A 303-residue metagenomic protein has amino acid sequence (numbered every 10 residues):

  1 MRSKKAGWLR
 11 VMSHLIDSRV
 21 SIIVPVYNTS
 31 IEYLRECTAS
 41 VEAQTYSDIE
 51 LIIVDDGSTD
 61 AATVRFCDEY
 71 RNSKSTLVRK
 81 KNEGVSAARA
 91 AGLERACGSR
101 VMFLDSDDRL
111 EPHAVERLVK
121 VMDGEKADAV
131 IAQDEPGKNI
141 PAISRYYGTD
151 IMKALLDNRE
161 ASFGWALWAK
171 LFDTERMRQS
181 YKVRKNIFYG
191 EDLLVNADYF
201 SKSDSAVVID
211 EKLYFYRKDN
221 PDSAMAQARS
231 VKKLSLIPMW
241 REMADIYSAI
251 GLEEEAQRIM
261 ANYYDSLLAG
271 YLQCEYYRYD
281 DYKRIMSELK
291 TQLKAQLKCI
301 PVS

Functional and structural regions predicted by a protein language model:
M1-E42: N-proximal low-complexity "stem/linker" segments adjacent to membrane-targeting elements
R2-H14, A127, I143-Y146, D245 (+1 more regions): Membrane-interface aromatic/basic loop that binds lipid-linked glycans or pyrophosphate carriers, typified by
T38-R79: Acidic donor-binding segment of Leloir-type glycosyltransferases
K80-A96: Glycine-rich, basic loop-to-helix element that forms the pyrophosphate-binding segment of sugar-nucleotide handling
V101: Short aromatic/hydrophobic "clamp" motif used to bind/position activated sugar donors
E111-N186: Flexible acidic/His/Gly-enriched loops in nucleotide-sugar-dependent glycosyltransferase catalytic domains
A154-R229: Conserved nucleotide-sugar donor-binding catalytic segment
L213-D219, A226-E255, S266, G270 (+1 more regions): Catalytic core of nucleotide-sugar-dependent glycosyltransferases
